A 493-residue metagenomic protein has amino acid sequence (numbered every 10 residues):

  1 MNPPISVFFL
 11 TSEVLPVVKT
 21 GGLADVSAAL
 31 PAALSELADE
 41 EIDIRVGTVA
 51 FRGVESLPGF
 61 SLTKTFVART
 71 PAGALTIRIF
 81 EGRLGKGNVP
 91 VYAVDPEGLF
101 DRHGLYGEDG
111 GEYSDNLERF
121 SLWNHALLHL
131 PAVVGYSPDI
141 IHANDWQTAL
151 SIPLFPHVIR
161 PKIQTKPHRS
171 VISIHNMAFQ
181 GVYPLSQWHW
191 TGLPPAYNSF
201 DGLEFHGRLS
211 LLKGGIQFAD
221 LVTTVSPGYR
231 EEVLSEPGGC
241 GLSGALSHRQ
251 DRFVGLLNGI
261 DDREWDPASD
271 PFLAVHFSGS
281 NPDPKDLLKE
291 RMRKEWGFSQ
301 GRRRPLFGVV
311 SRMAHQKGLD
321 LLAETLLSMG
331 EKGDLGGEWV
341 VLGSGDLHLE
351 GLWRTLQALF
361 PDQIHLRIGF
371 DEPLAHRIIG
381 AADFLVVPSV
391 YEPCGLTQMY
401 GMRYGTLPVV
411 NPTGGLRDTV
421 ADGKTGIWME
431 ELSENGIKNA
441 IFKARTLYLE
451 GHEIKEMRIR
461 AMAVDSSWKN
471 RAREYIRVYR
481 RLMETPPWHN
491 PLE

Functional and structural regions predicted by a protein language model:
M1-E493: Catalytic cores of nucleotide-sugar-dependent glycosyltransferases that transfer UDP/GDP/TDP-activated
